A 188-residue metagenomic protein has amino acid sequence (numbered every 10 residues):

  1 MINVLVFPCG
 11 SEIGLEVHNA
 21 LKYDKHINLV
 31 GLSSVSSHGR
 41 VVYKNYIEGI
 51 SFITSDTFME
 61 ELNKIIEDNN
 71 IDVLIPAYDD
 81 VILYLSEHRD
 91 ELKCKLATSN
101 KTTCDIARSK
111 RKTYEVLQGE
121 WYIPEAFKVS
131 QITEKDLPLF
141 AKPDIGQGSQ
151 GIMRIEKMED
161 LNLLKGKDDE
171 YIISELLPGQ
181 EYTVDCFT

Functional and structural regions predicted by a protein language model:
M1-N100: ATP-binding N-terminal substructure of ATP-dependent carboxylate-amine bond-forming enzymes
C9-I13, D79-D80, V129, M158 (+1 more regions): Short beta->alpha connector loops
I13, H38, T103, Q147 (+1 more regions): Flexible, glycine-rich phosphate/dinucleotide-binding loops and adjacent beta-alpha linkers at cofactor/substrate
L29-V30, I123-P124, Y171: Hydrophobic anchor at the start of a short beta-strand that flanks the dinucleotide cofactor-binding loop
I47-T54, A126-S130, M153-E156: Short acidic-hydrophobic, aromatic-tinged amphipathic segments that line or gate anion-handling sites
F52, D79, Q131, D144 (+1 more regions): Flexible loop residues that form catalytic and substrate-binding hotspots at small-molecule/glycan-binding clefts
E87-M153: A conserved helix-loop-beta module that forms one wall/lid of the active-site cleft in ATP-utilizing catalytic domains
R154-T188: Phosphate-binding site of ATP-dependent enzymes
